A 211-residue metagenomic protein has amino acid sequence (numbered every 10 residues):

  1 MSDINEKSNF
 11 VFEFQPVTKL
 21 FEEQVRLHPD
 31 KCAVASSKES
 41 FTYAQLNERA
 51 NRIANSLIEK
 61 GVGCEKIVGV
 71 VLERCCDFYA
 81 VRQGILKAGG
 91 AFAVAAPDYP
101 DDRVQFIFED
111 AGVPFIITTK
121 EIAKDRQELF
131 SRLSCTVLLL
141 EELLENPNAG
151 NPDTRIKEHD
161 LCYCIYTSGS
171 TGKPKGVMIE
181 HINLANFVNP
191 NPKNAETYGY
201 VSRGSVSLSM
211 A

Functional and structural regions predicted by a protein language model:
M1-A185, A195-T197: Carrier-protein-dependent adenylate-forming modules in NRPS/ANL systems
K66, S202-R203: Residue-level recognition of the N-termini of beta-strands and the immediately preceding loop/turn
P190-N194, Y198-Y200: Low-complexity basic/metal-binding stretches
G204-A211: Short, intrinsically disordered, charge-balanced linker/junction segments flanking boundaries in proteins
